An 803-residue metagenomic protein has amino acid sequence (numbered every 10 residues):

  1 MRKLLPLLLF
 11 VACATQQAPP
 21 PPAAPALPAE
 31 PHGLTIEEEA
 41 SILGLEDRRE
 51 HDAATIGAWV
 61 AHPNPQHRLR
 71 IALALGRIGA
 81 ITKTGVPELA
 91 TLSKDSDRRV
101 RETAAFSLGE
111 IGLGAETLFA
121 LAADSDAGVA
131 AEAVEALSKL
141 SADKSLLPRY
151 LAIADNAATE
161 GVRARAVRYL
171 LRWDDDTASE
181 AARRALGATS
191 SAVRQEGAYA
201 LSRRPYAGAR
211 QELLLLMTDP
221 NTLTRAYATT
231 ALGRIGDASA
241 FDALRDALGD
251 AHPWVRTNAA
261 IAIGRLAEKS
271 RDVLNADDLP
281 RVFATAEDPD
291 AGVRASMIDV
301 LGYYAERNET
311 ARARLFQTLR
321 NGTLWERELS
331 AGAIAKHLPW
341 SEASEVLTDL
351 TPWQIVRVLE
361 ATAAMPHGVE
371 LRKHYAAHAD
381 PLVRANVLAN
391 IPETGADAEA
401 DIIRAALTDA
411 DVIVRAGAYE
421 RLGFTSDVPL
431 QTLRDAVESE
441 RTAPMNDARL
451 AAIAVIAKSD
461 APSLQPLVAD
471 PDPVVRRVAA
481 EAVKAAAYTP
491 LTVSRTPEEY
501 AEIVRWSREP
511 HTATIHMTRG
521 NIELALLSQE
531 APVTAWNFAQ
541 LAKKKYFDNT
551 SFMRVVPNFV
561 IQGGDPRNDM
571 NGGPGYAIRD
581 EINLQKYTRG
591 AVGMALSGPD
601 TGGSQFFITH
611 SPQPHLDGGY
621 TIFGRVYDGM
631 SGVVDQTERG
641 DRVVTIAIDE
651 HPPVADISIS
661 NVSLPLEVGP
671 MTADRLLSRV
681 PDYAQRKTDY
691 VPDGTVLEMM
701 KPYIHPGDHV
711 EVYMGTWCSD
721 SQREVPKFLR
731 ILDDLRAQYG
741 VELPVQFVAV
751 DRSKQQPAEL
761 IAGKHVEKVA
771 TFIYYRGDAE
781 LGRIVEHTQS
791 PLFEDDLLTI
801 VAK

Functional and structural regions predicted by a protein language model:
A24-A26, R49-A61, A80-K94, G112-A123 (+12 more regions): Amphipathic alpha-helical scaffolding segments comprising HEAT/armadillo-like alpha-solenoid repeats
E38, R68, R101, A130 (+11 more regions): Residue-level detector of extended alpha-helical repeat arrays and alpha-solenoid scaffolds
P63-N64, S96-D97, S125-D126, A158-T159 (+10 more regions): Short inter-helical turns and helix N-cap capping residues of alpha-solenoid HEAT/ARM repeat scaffolds
G76, G109, S138, L171 (+10 more regions): Structural signature of alpha-helical solenoid repeat scaffolds
I413, Q431, E438-N661: Cyclophilin-like peptidyl-prolyl cis-trans isomerases
Y713, V741-Q756: Thiol-based oxidoreductase modules, predominantly thioredoxin-like and allied folds used for disulfide exchange
K764-Y775: Structural micro-motif
G777-K803: Non-catalytic, surface beta->alpha helical segment in thiol-disulfide oxidoreductase systems
